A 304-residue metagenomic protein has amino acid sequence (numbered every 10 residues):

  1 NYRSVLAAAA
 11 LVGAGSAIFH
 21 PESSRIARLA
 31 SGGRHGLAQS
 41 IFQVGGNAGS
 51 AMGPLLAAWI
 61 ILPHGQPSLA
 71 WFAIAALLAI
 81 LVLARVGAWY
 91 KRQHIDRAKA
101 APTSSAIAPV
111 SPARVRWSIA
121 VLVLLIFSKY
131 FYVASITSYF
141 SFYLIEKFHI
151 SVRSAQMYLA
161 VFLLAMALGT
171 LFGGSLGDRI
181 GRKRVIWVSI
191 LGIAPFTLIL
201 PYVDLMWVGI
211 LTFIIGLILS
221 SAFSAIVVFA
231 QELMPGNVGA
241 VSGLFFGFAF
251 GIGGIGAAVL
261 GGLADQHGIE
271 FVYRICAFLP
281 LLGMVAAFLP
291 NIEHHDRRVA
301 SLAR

Functional and structural regions predicted by a protein language model:
A8-G45: Cytoplasmic helix-loop-helix junction between adjacent transmembrane helices in 12-TM secondary transporters
F42-K91: Helix-loop-helix hairpin linking two adjacent transmembrane segments in secondary transporters
G49-I61, S141, G256-A264: Small-residue (Gly/Pro/Ala) motifs that create kinks and tight helix-helix packing interfaces
R85-S111, D296-L302: Flexible cytoplasmic inter-helical loops of multi-pass small-molecule transporters
W117-A160: Extracytoplasmic gate region of multi-pass secondary transporters
T170-G181, A264-D265: Helix-to-loop junctions at the C-terminal end of transmembrane segments in multipass secondary transporters
R184-L198: Structural signature of the two symmetry-related core transmembrane helices
G236-Q266: A late C-terminal transmembrane helix in Major Facilitator Superfamily
